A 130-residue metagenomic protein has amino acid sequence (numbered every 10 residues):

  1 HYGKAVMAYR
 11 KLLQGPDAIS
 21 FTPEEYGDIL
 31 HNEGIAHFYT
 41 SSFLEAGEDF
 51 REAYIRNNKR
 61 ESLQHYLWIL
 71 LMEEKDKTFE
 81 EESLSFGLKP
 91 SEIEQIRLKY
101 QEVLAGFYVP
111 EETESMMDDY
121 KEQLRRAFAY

Functional and structural regions predicted by a protein language model:
L13-Y26, R56-K59, E112: Flexible helix-coil transition and linker loops at the boundaries of alpha-helical arrays
E24, N57-S62, M117, K121-L124: Residue signature of alpha-solenoid helical repeat architecture, marking inter-repeat boundaries and helix-start
E25, N32, H65-W68: Canonical tetratricopeptide repeat
I35, W68-E73, F128-Y130: Residue-level recognition of tetratricopeptide repeat
T40, E73-D76: Structural motif corresponding to the intra-repeat A-B loop/turn of tetratricopeptide repeats
